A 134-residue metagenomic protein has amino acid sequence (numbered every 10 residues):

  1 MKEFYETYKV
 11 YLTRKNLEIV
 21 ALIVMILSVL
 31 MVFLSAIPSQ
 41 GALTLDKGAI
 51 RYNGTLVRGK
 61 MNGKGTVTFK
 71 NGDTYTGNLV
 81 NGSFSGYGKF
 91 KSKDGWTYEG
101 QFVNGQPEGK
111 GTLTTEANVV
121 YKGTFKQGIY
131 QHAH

Functional and structural regions predicted by a protein language model:
M1-S83, Y87-H134: Intrinsically disordered, low-complexity repeat tracts enriched in Gly/Pro/Ser/Thr and acidic residues, frequently
